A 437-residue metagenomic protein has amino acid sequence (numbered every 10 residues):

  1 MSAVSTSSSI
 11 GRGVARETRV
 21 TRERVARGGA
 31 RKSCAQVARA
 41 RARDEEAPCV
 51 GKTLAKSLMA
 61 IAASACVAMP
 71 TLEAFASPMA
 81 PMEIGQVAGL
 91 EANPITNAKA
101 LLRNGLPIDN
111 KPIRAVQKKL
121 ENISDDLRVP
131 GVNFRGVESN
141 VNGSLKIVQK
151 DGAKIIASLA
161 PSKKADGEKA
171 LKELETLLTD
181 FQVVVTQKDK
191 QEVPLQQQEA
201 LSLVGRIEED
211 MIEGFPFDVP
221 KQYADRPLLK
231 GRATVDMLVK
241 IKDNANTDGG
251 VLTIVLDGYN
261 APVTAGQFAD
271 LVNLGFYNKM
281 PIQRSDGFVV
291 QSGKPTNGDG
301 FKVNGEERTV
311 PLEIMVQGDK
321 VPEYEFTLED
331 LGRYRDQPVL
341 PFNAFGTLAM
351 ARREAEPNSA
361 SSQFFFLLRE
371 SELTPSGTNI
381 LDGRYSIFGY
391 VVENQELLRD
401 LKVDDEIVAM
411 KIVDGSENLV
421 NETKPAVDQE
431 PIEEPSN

Functional and structural regions predicted by a protein language model:
M1-C49: N-terminal chloroplast transit peptides
T18, A26, A30-V37, A68 (+3 more regions): Short amphipathic alpha-helical segments, especially helix-boundary/capping motifs
V20, A30, C34-V37, V50 (+5 more regions): Generic N-terminal leader/processing signal
E46-S77: Single-pass hydrophobic alpha-helical transmembrane segments typical of small organelle membrane proteins
A74-N437: Cyclophilin-like peptidyl-prolyl cis-trans isomerases
